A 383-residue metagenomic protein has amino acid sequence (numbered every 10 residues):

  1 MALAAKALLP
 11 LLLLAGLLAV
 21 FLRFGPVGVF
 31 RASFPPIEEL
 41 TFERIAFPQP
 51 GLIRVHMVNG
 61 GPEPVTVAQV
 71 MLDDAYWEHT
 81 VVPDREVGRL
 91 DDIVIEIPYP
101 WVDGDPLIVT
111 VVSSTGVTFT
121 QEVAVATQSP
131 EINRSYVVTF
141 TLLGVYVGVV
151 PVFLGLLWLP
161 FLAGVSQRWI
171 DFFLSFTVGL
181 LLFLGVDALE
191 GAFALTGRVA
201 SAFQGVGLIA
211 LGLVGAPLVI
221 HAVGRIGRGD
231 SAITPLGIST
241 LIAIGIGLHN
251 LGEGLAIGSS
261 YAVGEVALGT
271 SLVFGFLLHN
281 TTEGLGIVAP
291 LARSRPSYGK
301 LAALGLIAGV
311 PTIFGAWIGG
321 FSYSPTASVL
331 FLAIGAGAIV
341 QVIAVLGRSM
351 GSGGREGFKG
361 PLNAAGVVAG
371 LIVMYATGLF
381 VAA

Functional and structural regions predicted by a protein language model:
M1-I37, E86-A383: Intrinsically disordered, metal-sensing/regulatory segments
I45-Q49: Short, solvent-exposed loop/linker segments at the N-terminal edge of repeated beta-sheet extracellular domains
G51-V55: Structural beta-strand segments of beta-rich domains
H56-P62: Asparagine-centered strand-capping/turn motif at beta-strand->loop junctions
E63-V70: Short, hydrophobic/aromatic beta-strand segments
L72-W77: Change "in extracellular beta-sheet-rich domains … of secreted and cell-surface proteins" to "in beta-sheet-rich domains
E78-V87: Solvent-exposed serine/threonine-rich low-complexity stretches and specific carbohydrate-binding patches
